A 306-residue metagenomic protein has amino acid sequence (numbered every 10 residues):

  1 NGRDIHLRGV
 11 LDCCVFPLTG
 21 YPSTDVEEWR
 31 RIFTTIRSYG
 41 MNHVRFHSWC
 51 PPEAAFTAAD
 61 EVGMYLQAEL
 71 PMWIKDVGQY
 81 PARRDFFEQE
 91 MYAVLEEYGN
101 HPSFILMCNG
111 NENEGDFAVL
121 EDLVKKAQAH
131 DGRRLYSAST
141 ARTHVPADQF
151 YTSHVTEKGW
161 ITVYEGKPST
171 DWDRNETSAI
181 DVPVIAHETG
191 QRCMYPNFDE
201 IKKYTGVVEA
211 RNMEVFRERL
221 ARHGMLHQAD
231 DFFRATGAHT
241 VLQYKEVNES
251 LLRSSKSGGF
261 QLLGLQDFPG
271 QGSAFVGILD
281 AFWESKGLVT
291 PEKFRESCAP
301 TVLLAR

Functional and structural regions predicted by a protein language model:
N1, T35, A58, K126 (+2 more regions): Residues within well-ordered alpha helices
N1-I36, T57: N-terminal carbohydrate-binding accessory modules
D4-L7, F104, P183, P300-V302: A residue-level signal for beta-strand positions that form part of recognition/binding surfaces within mature
S23-V26, P81, D85, W283-L288: Short, conserved loop/turn and helix-capping segments at secondary-structure boundaries that abut family-defining
F33-T34, H43-L279: Substrate-binding/catalytic cleft of secreted carbohydrate-active enzymes, primarily glycoside hydrolases
T162-Y164, P168-D171, P291-R306: Surface beta-strand/loop "capping" patches
G270-A299: A eukaryote-biased signal for short, well-structured alpha-helical docking elements
